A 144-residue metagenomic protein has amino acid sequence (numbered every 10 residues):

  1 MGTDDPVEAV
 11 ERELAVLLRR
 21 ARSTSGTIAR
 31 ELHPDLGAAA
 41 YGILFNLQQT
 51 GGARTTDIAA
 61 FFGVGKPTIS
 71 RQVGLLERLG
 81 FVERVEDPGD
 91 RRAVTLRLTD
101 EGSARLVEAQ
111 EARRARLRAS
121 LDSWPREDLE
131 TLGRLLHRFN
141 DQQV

Functional and structural regions predicted by a protein language model:
M1-A38, N46, R138: N-terminal leader segment of winged-helix/HTH proteins
D4-V7, E11, H33, G37 (+5 more regions): Short, structured helix-loop boundary elements
L14-L17, A21-I28, F62, R105 (+3 more regions): Alpha-helical linker/hinge and terminal dimerization helices associated with HTH transcriptional regulators
T24-K66, L79, T95, V144: N-terminal helix-turn-helix DNA-binding core of bacterial DNA-binding proteins
L44, V73-G74: Short, hydrophobic-biased segments on the C-terminal half of alpha helices that form "recognition helices"
G74-E130, R134: Charged, amphipathic alpha-helical coiled-coil/dimerization segments
